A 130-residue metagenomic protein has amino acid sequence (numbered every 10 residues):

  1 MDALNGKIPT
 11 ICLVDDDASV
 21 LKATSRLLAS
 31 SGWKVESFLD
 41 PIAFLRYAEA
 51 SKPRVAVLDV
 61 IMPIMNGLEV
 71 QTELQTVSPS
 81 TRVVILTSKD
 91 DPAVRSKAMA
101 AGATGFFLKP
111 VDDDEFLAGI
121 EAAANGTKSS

Functional and structural regions predicted by a protein language model:
M1-C12, A18-S25, D114-S130: Non-catalytic signal-transmission and effector/linker regions of two-component phosphorelay proteins
G32-L39, Y47: Short hydrophobic/Thr-rich beta-strand motif most characteristic of the beta2 strand and flanking loop of CheY-like
L39-D40, N66-V70: Acidic catalytic/metal-coordinating carboxylates
S51-V57: Active-site beta3 strand of CheY-like receiver
M62: Receiver (REC) domain active-site loop signature in two-component systems and cognate sites in sensor histidine kinases
E69, D90-G105: Alpha4 helix (beta4-alpha4-beta5 surface) of REC/receiver domains from two-component response regulators
K109: A Lys-centered signature of the CheY-like receiver
